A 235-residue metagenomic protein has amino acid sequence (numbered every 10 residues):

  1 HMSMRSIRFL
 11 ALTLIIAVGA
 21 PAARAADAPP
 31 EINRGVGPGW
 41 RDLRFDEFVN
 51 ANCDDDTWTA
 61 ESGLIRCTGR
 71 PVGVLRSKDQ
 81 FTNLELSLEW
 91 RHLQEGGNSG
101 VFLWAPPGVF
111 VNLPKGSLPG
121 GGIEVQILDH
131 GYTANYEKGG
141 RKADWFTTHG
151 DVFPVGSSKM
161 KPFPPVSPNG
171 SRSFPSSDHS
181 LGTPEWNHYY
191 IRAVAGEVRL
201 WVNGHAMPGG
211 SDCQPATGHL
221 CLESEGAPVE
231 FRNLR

Functional and structural regions predicted by a protein language model:
M2-A11: Bacterial N-terminal signal peptides that target proteins for export
L10-G19: Bacterial N-terminal signal peptides
I16, R24-A25: Residue-level detector of alpha-helical hydrophobic segments embedded in or interacting with membranes
A25-R235: Carbohydrate-interacting regions of secretory-pathway proteins
